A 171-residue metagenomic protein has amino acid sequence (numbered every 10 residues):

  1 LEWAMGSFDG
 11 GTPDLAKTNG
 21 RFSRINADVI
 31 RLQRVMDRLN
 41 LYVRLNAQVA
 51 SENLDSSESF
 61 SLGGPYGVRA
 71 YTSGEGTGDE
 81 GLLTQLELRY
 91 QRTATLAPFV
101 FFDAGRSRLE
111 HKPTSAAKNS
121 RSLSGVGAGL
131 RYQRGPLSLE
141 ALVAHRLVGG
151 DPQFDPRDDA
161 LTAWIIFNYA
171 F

Functional and structural regions predicted by a protein language model:
L1-K112: C-terminal outer-membrane beta-barrel translocator/porin domains of Gram-negative envelope proteins and their
T12-D14, K112-K118, Q153-D155: Flexible, solvent-exposed loop segments that connect beta-strands
G20-N26, G81-L83, R121-G127, D158-W164: Transmembrane beta-barrel architecture of outer membranes
R31-Q33, L88-Y90, R131-R134, H145 (+1 more regions): Residue-level signature of outer-membrane beta-barrel architecture
F99-F101, S138-A144: Conserved active-site loop/cleft motifs that coordinate metal ions or position small ligands
S115-L139, L147: C-terminal structured "cap/appendage" subdomains that terminate the fold
L130-S138, D159-F171: Outer-membrane beta-barrel "beta-signal"
A144-R157: Outer-membrane beta-barrel translocator/channel fold
